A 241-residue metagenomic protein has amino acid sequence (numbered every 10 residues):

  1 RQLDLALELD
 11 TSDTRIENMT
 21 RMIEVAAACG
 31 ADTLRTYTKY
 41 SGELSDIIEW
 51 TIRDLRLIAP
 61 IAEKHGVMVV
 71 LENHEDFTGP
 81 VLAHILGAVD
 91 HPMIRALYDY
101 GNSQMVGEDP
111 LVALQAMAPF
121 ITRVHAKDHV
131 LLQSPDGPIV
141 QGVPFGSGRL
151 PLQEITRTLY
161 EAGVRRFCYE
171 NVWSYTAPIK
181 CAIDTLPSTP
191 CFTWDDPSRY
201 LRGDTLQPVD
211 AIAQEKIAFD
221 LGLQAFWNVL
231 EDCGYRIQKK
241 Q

Functional and structural regions predicted by a protein language model:
Q2-R95: Active-site acidic/histidine proton-transfer and metal-coordination neighborhood in alpha/beta enzyme cores
V67-V70, N102, A211: Residue-level detector of alpha-helix boundaries and kinks
H74-E75, N102-Q104: A short linear-motif detector with a strong N-terminal bias
G79-M93, Q104-Q241: Histidine-acidic metal/acid-base catalytic patches
D99: Active-site glycine-centered loops adjacent to acidic/histidine catalytic or metal-binding residues that shape
